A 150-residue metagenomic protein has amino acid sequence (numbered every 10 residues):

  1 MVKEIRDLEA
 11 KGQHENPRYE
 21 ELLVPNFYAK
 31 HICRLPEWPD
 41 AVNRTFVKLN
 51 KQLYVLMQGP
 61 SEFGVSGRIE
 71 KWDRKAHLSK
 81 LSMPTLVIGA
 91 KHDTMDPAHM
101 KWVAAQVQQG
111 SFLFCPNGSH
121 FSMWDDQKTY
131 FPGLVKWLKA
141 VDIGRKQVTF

Functional and structural regions predicted by a protein language model:
V2-K3, K51, Q108, Q127-K128: Proline-centered flexible-loop/turn and helix-kink motifs
K3-A76, M83: Alpha/beta-hydrolase
L78-S82, A105-V107: Short, conserved loop/helix-junction motifs that constitute active-site signature segments in enzyme catalytic cores
L81, V87-G89: Short beta-strand/loop motif that positions the catalytic acidic residue of the alpha/beta-hydrolase fold
T94-H99: Conserved alpha/beta-hydrolase "acid-adjacent" motif
Q109-F150: Catalytic active-site module of serine/aspartate enzymes centered on a nucleophile-bearing elbow/loop
